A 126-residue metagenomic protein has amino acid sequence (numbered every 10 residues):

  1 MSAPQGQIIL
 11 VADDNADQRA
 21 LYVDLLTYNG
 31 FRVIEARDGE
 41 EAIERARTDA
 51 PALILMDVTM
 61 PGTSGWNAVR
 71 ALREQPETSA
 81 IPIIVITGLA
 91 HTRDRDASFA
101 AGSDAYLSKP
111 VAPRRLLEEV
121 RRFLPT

Functional and structural regions predicted by a protein language model:
A20-Y28: Charged docking surfaces used in two-component/phosphorelay signaling
G30-R37, R45: Short hydrophobic/Thr-rich beta-strand motif most characteristic of the beta2 strand and flanking loop of CheY-like
A36-R37, M60-T63, L72, I81 (+1 more regions): Hydrophobic residue at a beta-alpha junction that N-caps the helix immediately following a catalytic beta-strand/loop
D49-L55: Active-site beta3 strand of CheY-like receiver
P61-G62, S79, H91, P110: The feature encodes the CheY-like receiver
V111-V120: C-terminal output helix
